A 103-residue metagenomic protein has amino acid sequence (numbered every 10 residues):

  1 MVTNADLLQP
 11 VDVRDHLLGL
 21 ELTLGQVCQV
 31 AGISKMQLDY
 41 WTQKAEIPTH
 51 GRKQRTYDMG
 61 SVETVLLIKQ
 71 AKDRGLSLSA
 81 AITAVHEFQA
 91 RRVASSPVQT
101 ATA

Functional and structural regions predicted by a protein language model:
M1-Q29, Q43-P48, M59-A103: Arg/Lys-rich, alpha-helical DNA-contact motif
M36: Key DNA-contact positions within bacterial/archaeal DNA-binding proteins
G51-T56: Short, Lys/Arg-rich nucleic-acid/phosphate-binding segment
